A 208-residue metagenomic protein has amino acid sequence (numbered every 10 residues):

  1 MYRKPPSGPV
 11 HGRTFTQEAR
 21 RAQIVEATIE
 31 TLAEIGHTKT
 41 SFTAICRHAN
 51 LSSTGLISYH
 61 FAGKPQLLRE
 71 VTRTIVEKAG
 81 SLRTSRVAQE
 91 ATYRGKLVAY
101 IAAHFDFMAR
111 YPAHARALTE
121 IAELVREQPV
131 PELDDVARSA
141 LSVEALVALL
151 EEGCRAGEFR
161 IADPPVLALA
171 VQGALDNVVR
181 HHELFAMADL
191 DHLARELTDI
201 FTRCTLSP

Functional and structural regions predicted by a protein language model:
M1-A19: N-terminal intrinsically disordered/low-complexity leader segments
M1-S7, D106, A140, E144-R155 (+1 more regions): C-terminal peripheral helix-coil segments that are non-catalytic and often amphipathic
G12-R13, R69-A99: Amphipathic alpha-helical linker/stalk segments
R20-I29, I45, L67, V71-A79 (+1 more regions): Generic hydrophobic, amphipathic alpha-helix propensity
Q23, I35-Q66, E70: Helix-turn-helix
I24, T28-L32, H104, F201: Short hydrophobic clusters on alpha-helical segments that form packing/core surfaces in small helical domains
E77-S85, R110, T119, Q128-A156 (+1 more regions): Amphipathic alpha-helical packing segments from all-alpha helical-bundle domains
T84-H114, L167-V171: Hydrophobic alpha-helical connector segments
